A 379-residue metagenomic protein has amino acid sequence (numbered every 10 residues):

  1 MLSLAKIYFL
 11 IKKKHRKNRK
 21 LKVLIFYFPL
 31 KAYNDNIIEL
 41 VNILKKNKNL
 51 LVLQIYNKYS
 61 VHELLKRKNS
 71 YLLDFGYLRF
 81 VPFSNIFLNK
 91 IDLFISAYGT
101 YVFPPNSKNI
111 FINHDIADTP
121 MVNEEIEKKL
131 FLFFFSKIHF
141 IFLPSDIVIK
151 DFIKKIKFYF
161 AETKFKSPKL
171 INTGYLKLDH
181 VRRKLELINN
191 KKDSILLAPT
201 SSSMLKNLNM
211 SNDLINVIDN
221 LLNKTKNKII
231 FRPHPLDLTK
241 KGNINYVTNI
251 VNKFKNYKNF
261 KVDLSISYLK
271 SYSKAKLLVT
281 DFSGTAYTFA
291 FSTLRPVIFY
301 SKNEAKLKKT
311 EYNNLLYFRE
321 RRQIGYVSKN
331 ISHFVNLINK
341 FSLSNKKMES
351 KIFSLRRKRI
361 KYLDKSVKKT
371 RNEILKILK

Functional and structural regions predicted by a protein language model:
M1-L30, K379: Membrane-proximal basic amphipathic "stem/tether" segments
L21-V181: Active-site and donor-binding regions of nucleotide-sugar-utilizing enzymes
Y33-L44, K166, L170, L176-I250 (+2 more regions): Conserved catalytic-core segment of nucleotide-activated headgroup transferases in glycan assembly
L53-N69, L222-D263: Catalytic donor nucleotide-activated moiety binding site of glycosyltransferases and closely related
L78-L88, N243-Y287: Donor nucleotide-activated moiety binding/catalytic core segment of transferases that use nucleotide-activated donors
G99-P120, D263-T310: A donor-sugar binding/catalytic signature common to diverse glycosyltransferases and related nucleotide-sugar
F135, F165, G284-K358: Catalytic binding pocket for nucleotide-activated donors in carbohydrate/polymer assembly enzymes
Y362-K379: C-terminal alpha-helical cap of glycosyltransferases
